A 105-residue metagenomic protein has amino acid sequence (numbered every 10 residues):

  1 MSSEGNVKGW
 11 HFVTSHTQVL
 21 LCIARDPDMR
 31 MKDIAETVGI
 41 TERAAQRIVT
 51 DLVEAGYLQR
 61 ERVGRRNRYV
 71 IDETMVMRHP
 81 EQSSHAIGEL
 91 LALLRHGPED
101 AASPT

Functional and structural regions predicted by a protein language model:
M1-S2, V76-T105: Amphipathic alpha-helical dimerization/coiled-coil segments that flank or bridge DNA-binding/regulatory modules
G5-H16, R30, R62-H85: Short, cationic-aromatic polyanion-contact patches
T17-C22: Pre-recognition alpha-helix immediately N-terminal to the DNA-recognition helix within helix-turn-helix or winged-helix
P27-D28, G39: Central "turn" residue of the DNA-binding helix-turn-helix
E36, V53-E54: Alpha-helical residues within the helix-turn-helix
R43: Key DNA-contact positions within bacterial/archaeal DNA-binding proteins
V49-T50: Short, hydrophobic-biased segments on the C-terminal half of alpha helices that form "recognition helices"
